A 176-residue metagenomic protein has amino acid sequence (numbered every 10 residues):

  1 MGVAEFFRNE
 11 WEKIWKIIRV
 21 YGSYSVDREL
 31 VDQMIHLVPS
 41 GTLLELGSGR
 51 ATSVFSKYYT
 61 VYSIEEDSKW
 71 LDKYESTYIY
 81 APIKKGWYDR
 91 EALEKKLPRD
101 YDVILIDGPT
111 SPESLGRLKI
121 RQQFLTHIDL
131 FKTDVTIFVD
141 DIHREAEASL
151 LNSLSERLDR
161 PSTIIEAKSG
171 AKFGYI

Functional and structural regions predicted by a protein language model:
G2-S40: Class I SAM-dependent methyltransferase Rossmann-like catalytic core, especially the SAM/SAH-binding loop
V20-Y21, W87-A92, S111-R121: Short, flexible/disordered intra-domain loops and linkers
S25-K85: SAM cofactor-binding core of SAM-dependent methyltransferases, primarily the Rossmann-like beta-alpha-beta module
L44, V103-D107, F138: Structural motif
S48, S68, G108-T110, H143-R144: Short, glycine/acidic-enriched loop or turn micro-motifs at the edges of active sites
Y80-K96: Class I S-adenosyl-L-methionine-dependent methyltransferase module
K96-V103: A short acidic, Gly/Pro-enriched loop at the edge of an enzyme's catalytic core that lines a small-molecule cofactor
T110-I176: C-terminal substrate-binding/active-site "lid" region of AdoMet-derived donor-dependent transferases
